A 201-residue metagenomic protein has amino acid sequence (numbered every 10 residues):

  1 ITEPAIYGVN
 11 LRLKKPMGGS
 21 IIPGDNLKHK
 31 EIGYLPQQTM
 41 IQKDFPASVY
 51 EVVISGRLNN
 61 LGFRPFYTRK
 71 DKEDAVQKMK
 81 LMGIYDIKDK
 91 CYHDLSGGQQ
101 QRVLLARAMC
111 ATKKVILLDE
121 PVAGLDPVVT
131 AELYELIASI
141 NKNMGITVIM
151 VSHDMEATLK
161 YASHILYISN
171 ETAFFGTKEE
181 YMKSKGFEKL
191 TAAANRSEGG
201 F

Functional and structural regions predicted by a protein language model:
P16-K30: Conserved ABC transporter NBD signature motif
R69-I87: Conserved ABC ATPase "signature" region
C91-L95, Q99: Conserved ABC ATPase signature
I116-D119: Catalytic Walker B motif of ABC-type/P-loop ATPase nucleotide-binding domains
P127-V129: Helix N-cap at the start of a conserved alpha-helix in ABC-type nucleotide-binding domains
S152-H153: H-loop/switch region of ABC-family ATPase nucleotide-binding domains
I165-T177: H-loop (His-switch) and adjacent beta-strand-loop-beta switch element of ABC-type ATPase nucleotide-binding domains
